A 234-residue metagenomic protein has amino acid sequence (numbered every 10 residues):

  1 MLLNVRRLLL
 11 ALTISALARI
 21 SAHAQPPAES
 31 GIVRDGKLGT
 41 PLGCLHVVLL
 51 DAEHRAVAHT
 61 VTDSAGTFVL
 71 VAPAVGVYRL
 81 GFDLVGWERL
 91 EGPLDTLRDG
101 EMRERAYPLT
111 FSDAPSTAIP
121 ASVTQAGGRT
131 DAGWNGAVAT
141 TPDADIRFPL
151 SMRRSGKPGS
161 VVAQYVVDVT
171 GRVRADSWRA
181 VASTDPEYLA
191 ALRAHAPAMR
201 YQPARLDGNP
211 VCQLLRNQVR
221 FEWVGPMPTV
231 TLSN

Functional and structural regions predicted by a protein language model:
M1-L9: Bacterial N-terminal signal peptides that target proteins for export
L3-N4, A16, A190: Short alpha-helical segments used as structural interaction elements across diverse proteins
L9-R19: Bacterial N-terminal signal peptides
L17-P27: Bacterial Sec-dependent signal peptides at the C-terminal "C-region" and cleavage site
Q25-C44, L49-N234: Charge-biased low-complexity segments
